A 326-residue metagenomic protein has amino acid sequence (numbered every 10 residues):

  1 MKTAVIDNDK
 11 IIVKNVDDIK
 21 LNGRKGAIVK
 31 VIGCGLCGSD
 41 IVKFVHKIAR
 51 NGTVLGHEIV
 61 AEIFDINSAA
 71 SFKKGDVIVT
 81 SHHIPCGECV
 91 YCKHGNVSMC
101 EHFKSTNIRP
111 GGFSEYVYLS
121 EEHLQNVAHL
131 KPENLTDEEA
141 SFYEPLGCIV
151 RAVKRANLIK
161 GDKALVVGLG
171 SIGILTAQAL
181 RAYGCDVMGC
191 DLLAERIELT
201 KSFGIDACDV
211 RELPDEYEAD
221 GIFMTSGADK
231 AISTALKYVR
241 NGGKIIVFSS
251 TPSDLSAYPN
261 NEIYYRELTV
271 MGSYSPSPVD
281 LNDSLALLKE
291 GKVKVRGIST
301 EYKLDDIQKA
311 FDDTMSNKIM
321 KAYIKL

Functional and structural regions predicted by a protein language model:
T3, P278-L326: C-terminal hydrophobic helical "lid"/dimerization subdomain of Rossmann-like NAD(P)H-dependent oxidoreductases
V5-L21, L36-F64, V79-T80, V97-I108: N-terminal glycine-rich cofactor-binding segment
L21-C34, K47-V90, L130-N134: Glycine-rich beta-strand-centered segment in the early N-terminal region that forms part of a ligand/cofactor-binding
G75, L135-R211: Mid-domain Rossmann-like dinucleotide-binding core that forms the NAD(H)/NADP(H) cofactor-binding site
C86-V167: NAD(P)H dinucleotide-binding glycine-rich loop of Rossmann-like/cofactor-binding domains, especially the beta1-alpha1
P214-I222: A short acidic, Gly/Pro-enriched loop at the edge of an enzyme's catalytic core that lines a small-molecule cofactor
D229-E290, L326: Glycine-rich phosphate-binding loop and adjacent beta-alpha segment of Rossmann(oid) nucleotide-cofactor-binding
